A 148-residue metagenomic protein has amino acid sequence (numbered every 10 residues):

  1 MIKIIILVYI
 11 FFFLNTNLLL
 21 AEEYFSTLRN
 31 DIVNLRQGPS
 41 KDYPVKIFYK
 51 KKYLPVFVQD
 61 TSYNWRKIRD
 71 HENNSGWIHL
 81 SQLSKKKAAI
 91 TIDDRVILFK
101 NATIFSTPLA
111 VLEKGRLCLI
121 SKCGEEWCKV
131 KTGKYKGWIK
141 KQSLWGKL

Functional and structural regions predicted by a protein language model:
I4-T16: Sec-dependent N-terminal signal peptides
Y9-F11, E23, P55: Short non-domain terminal segments
L19-Q37, I47-K52, Q59-N101, F105-Y135 (+1 more regions): SH3-family beta-barrel domains
